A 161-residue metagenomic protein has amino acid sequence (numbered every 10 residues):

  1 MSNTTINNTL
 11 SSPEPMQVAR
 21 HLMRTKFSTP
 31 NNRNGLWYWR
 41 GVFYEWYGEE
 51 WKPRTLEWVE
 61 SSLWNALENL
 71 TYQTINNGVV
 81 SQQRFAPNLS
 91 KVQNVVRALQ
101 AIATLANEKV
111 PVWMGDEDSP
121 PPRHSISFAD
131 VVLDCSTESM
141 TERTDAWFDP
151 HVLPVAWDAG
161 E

Functional and structural regions predicted by a protein language model:
M1-E161: Intein modules and their embedded homing endonuclease domains
